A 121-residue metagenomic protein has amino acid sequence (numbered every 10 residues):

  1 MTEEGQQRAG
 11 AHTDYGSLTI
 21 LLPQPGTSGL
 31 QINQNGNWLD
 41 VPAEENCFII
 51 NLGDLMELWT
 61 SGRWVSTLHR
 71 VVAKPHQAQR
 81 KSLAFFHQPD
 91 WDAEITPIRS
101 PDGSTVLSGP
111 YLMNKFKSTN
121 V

Functional and structural regions predicted by a protein language model:
M1-V121: C-terminal flanking tails of non-heme Fe-dependent oxygenases
